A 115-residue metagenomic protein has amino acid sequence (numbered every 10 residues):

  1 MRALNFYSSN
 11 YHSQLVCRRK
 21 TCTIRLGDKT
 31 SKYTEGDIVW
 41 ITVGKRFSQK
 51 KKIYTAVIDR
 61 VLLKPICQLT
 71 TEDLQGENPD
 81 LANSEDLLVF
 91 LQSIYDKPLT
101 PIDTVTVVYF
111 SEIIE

Functional and structural regions predicted by a protein language model:
M1-E115: Structured alpha/beta reader/binder surfaces that contact nucleic acids or chromatin modification marks
